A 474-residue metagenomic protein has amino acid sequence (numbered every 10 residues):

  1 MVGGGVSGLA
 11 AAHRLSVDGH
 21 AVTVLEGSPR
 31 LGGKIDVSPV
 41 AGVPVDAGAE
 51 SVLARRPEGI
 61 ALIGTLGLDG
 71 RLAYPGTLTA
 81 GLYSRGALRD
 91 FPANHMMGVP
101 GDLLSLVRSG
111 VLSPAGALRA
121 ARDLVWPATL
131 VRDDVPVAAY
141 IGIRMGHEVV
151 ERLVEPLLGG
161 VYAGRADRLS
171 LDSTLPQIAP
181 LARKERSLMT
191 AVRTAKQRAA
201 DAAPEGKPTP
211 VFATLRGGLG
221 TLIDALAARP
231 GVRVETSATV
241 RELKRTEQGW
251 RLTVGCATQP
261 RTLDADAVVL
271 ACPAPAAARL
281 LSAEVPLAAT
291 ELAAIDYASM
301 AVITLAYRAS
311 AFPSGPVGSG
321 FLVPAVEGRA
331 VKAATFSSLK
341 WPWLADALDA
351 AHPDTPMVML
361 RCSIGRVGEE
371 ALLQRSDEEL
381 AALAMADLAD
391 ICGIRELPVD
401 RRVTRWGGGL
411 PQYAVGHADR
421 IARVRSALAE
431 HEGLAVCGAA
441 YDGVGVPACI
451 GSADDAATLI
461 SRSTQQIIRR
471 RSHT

Functional and structural regions predicted by a protein language model:
M1-V24: N-terminal Rossmann-like FAD-binding beta1-loop-alpha1 element of flavoenzymes
S7, R30, P275: Conserved Rossmann-like nucleotide-cofactor binding loop
S16-A41: Glycine-rich FAD pyrophosphate-binding loop
H20-V22, V268, P398-R401: Hydrophobic anchor at the start of a short beta-strand that flanks the dinucleotide cofactor-binding loop
A41-A128: Dinucleotide-binding Rossmann-like beta1-alpha1 core, especially the glycine-rich loop that anchors the ADP
A93-N94, P100, P316-V317, A333-T474: Conserved flavin/dinucleotide-binding core of flavoenzymes
V99, L118-E242, G249, D264: Active-site/ligand-binding neighborhood in enzyme catalytic cores
T236-L360, G365-Q374, I391, R470-T474: Mid-domain catalytic core of redox enzymes that form a hydrophobic substrate pocket/lid adjacent to a catalytic redox
